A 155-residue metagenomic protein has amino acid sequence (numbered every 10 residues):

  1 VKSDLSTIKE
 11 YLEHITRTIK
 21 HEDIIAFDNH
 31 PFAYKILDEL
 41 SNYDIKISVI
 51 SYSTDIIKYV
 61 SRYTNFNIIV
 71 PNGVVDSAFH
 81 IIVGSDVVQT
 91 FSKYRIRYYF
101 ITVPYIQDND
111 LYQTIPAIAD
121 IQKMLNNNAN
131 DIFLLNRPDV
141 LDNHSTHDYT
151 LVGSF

Functional and structural regions predicted by a protein language model:
V1-Q89: N-terminal active-site beta-alpha-beta segment that forms phosphate/nucleotide-binding and substrate-recognition loops
D55-F155: Conserved phosphate- and dinucleotide-binding cores of soluble alpha/beta proteins, encompassing both enzyme active
